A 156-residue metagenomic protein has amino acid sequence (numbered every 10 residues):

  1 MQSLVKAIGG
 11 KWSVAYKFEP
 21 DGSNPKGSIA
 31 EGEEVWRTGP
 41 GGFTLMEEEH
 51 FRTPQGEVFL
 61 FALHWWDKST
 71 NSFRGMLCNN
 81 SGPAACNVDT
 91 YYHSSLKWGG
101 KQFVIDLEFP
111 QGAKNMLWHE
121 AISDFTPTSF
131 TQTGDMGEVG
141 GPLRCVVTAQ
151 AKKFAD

Functional and structural regions predicted by a protein language model:
M1-K11: N-terminal helix-cap/turn-to-beta initiation motif at the start of protein domains
K6, V14-H119: Central antiparallel beta-sheet cores of small beta-barrel/beta-sandwich binding domains
F125, S129-T131, D135-D156: Edge beta-strand at a domain terminus
